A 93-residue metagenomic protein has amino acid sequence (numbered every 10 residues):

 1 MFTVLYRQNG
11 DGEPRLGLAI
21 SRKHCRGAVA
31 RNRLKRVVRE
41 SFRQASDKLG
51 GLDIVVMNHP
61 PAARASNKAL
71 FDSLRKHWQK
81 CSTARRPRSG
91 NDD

Functional and structural regions predicted by a protein language model:
M1-D93: Positively charged, solvent-exposed patches that mediate nucleic-acid binding
